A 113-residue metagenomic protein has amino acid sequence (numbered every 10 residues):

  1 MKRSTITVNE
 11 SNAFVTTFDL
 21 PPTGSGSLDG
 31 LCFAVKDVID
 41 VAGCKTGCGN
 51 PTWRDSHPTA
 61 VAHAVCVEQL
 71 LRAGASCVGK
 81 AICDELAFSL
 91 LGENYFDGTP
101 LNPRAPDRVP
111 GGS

Functional and structural regions predicted by a protein language model:
M1-S113: Gly/Ser-rich catalytic/binding loops embedded in alpha/beta enzyme cores
